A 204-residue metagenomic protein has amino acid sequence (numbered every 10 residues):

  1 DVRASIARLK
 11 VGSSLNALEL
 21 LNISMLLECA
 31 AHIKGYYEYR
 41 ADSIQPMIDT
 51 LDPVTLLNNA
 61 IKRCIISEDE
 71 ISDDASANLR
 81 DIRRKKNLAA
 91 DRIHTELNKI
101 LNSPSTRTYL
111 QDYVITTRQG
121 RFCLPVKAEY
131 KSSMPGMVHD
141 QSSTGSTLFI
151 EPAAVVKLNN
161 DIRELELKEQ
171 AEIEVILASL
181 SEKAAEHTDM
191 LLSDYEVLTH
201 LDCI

Functional and structural regions predicted by a protein language model:
L9-L18, S24-L27, A31, E38 (+2 more regions): Alpha-helical coupling/stalk and coiled-coil linker elements that connect catalytic or binding modules and transmit
M47-L51: Extended, well-ordered alpha-helical scaffold/bundle regions in very large, multi-domain proteins
L57: Phosphate/adenylate-binding glycine loop and adjacent helical scaffold
